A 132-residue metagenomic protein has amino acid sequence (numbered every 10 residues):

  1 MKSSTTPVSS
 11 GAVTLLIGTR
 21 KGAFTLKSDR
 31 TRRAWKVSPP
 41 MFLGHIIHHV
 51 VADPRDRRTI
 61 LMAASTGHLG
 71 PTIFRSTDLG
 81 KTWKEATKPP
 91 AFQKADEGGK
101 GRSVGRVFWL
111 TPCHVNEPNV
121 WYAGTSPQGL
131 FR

Functional and structural regions predicted by a protein language model:
M1-R132: Extracellular glycan-interacting surfaces
